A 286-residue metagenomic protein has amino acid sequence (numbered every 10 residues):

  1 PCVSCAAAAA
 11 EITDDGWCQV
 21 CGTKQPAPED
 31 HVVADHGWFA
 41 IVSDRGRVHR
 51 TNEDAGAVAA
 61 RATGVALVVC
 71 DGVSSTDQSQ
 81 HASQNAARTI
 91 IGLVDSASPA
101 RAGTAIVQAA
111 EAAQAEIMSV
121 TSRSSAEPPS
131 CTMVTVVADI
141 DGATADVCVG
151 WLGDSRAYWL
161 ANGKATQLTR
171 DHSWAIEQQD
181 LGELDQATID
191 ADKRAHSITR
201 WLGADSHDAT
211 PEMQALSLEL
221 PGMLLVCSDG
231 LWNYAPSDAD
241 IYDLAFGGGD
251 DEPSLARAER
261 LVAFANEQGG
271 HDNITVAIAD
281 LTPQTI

Functional and structural regions predicted by a protein language model:
P1-I286: PP2C/PPM-type serine/threonine phosphatase catalytic domain
